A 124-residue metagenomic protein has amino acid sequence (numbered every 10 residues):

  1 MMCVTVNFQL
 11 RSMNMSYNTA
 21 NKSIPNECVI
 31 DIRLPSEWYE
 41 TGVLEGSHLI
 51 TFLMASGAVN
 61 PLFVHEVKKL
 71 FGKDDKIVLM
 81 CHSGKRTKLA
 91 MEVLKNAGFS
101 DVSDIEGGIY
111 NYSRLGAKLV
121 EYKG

Functional and structural regions predicted by a protein language model:
M2-E27, P35-K76, K85-G124: Rhodanese-like catalytic fold shared by cysteine-dependent sulfurtransferases and DSP/PTP-type phosphatases
L79-C81: Short, surface-exposed ligand- or partner-binding patches at beta-edge/loop junctions that are enriched in aromatics
